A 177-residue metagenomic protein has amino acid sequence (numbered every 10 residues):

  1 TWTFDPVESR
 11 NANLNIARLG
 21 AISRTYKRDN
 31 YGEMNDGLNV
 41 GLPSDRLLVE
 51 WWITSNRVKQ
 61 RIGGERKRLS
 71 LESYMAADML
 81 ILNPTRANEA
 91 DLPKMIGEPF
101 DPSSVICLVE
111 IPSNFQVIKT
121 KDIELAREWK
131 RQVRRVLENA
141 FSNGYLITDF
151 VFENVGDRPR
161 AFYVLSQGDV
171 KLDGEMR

Functional and structural regions predicted by a protein language model:
T1-V7, N15: Conserved GNAT acetyl-CoA-binding A-motif
D5, A12, M34-L38: Catalytic micro-motifs at enzyme active sites that drive phosphoryl/nucleotidyl and oxygen chemistry
S9-N13, R46: Hydrophobic, well-ordered secondary-structure segments
N13-L14, N143: Short alpha-helical basic/polar micro-motif
L19-G20: Active-site-proximal glycine-rich helix-loop-beta segment
S23-R177: Intrinsically disordered, low-complexity, positively biased terminal segments
